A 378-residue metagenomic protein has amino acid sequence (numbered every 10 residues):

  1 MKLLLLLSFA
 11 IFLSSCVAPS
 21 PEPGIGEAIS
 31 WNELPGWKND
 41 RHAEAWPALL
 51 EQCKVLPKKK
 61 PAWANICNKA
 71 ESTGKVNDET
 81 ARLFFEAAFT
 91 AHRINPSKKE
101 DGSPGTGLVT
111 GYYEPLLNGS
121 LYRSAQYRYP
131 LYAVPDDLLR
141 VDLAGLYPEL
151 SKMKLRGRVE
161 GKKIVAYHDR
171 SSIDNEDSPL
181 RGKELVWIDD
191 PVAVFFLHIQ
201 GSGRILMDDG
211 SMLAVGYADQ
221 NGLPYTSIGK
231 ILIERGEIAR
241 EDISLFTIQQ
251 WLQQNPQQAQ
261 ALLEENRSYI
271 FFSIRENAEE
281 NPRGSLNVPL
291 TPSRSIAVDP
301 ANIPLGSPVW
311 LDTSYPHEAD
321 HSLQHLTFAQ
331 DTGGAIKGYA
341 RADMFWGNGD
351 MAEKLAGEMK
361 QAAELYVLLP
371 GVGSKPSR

Functional and structural regions predicted by a protein language model:
M1-L4, R378: Short, Lys/Arg-enriched, disordered terminal segments
L3-L4, I199, S295: Hydrophobic alpha-helical segments and their boundary regions
L4-S14: Bacterial N-terminal signal peptides
L6, G24, P104-T106, H198 (+7 more regions): A generic structural signal for short, non-catalytic loop/turn and secondary-structure boundary residues
F9-A10, K60, S322: Residue-level signal for mature regions of secreted extracellular proteins and peptides
C16-P19, E27, P35-P47, A278-R378: C-terminal soluble interaction/assembly domains
I25-E276: Secretory/export targeting leaders with adjacent low-complexity proregions
